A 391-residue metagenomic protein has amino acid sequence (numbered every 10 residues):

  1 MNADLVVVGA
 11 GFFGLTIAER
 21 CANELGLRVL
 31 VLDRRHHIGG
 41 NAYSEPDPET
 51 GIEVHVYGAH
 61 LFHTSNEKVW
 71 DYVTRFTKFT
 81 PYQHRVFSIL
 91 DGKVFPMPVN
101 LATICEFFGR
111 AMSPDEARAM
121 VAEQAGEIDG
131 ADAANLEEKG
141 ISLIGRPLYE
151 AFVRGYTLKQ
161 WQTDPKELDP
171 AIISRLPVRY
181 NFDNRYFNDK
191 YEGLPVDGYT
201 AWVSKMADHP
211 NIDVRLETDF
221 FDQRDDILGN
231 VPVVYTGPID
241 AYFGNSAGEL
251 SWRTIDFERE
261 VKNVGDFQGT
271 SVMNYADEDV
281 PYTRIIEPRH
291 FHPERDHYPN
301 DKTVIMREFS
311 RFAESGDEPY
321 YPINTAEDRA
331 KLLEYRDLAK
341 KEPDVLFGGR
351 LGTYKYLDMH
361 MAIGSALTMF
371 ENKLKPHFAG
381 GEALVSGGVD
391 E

Functional and structural regions predicted by a protein language model:
M1-F13, L30: Beta1/beta-strand and adjacent pyrophosphate-binding region of the FAD-binding site in flavoprotein oxidoreductases
F12-F13, H36-I38, A102, L158 (+5 more regions): Short, solvent-exposed loop/turn segments at secondary-structure junctions
T16: Short alpha-helical segment within the catalytic ATP-binding CA
E19-P48: Glycine-rich FAD pyrophosphate-binding loop
E24, T218-L338: Mid-domain catalytic core of redox enzymes that form a hydrophobic substrate pocket/lid adjacent to a catalytic redox
P46, I286-E391: Conserved flavin/dinucleotide-binding core of flavoenzymes
A59-D91: N-terminal FAD cofactor-binding segment of flavoenzymes
H84, D91-P232, F243: Active-site/ligand-binding neighborhood in enzyme catalytic cores
